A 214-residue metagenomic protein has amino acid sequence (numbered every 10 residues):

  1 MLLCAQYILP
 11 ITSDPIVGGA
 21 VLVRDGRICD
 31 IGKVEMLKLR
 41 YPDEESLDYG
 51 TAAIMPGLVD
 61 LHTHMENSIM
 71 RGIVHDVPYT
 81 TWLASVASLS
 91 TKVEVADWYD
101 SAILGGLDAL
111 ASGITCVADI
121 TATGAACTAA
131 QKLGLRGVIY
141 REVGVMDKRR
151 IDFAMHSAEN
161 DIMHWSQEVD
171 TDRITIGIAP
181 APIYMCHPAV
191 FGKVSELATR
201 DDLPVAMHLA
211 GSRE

Functional and structural regions predicted by a protein language model:
M1-L3, L39-T80, I103, L110-A111: Replace "His-x-His-based motif
M1-R40, A52: N-terminal metal-binding scaffold of metallo-dependent hydrolase/deaminase domains
Q6, V21, G26, T51 (+5 more regions): Divalent metal-coordination and catalytic microenvironments
K33, T63-M65, A122, G211: Short, glycine/acidic-enriched loop or turn micro-motifs at the edges of active sites
G50, V77-A122, P180-V190: Divalent metal-binding segments
L58, T115, P204: Hydrophobic "anchor" residues on beta-strands that sit immediately upstream of conserved functional sites
I69-D100, V138-K148, E159, S212-E214: Active-site gating loops and adjacent loop-to-helix segments of metal-dependent hydrolytic enzymes
A126-E214: Metal-coordinating catalytic core of metallo-dependent amide/deamination hydrolases
